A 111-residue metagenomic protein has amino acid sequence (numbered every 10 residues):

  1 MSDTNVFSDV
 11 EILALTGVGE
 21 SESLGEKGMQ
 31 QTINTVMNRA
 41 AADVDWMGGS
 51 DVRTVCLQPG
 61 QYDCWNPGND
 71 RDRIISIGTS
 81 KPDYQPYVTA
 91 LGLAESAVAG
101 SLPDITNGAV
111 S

Functional and structural regions predicted by a protein language model:
S2-S111: Bacterial extracytoplasmic/cell-wall-associated proteins, especially those involved in peptidoglycan
